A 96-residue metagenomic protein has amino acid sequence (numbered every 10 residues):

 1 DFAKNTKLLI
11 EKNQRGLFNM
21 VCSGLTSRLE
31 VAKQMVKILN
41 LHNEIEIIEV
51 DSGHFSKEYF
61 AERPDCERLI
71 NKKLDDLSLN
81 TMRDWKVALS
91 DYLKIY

Functional and structural regions predicted by a protein language model:
D1-L8, K86, S90: Amphipathic alpha-helical segments that line or abut small-molecule/effector binding pockets and mediate allosteric
N5, K12-Y59: Mid/C-terminal beta-alpha module of Rossmann-like enzyme folds, strongest in SDR-family dehydrogenases/epimerases
K7-K12, L93-Y96: Alpha-helix C-terminal capping segments
I10-E11, N40, E67, K72: Generic structural signal for beta-strand residues in well-ordered domains
S27-L29, K33, D51-Y92, Y96: Conserved C-terminal active-site "lid" loop/helix of NAD(P)H-dependent oxidoreductases that clamps the redox cofactor
